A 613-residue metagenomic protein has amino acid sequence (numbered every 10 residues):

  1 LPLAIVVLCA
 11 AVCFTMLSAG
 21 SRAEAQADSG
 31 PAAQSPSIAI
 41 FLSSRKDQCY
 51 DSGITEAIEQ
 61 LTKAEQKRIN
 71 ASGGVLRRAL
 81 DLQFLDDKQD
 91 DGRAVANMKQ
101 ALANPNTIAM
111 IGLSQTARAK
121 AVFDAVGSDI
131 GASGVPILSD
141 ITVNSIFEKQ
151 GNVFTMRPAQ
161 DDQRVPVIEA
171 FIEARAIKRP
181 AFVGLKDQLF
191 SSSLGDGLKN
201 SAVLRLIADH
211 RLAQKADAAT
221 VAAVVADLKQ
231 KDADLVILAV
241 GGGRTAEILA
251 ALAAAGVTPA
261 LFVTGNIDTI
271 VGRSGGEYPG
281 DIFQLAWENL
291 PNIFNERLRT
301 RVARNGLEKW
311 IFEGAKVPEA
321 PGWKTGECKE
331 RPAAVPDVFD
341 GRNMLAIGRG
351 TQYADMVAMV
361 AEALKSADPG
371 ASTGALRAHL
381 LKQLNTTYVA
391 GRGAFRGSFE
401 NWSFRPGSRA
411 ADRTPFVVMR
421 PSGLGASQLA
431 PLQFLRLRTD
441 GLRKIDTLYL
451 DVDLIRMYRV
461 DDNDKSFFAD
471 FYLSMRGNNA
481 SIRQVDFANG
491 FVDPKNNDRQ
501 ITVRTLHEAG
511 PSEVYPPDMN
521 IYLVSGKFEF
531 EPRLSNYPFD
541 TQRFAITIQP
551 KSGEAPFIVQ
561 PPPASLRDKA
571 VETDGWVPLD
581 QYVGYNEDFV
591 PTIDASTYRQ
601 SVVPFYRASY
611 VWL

Functional and structural regions predicted by a protein language model:
A4-S18: Bacterial N-terminal signal peptides
G30-K63, L85-D91, D187-S191, L345-G350: Extracytoplasmic "Venus flytrap"
S52-G74, G197-N200: Short, polar/charged alpha-helical segment
G53-I58, S72-F147, L212-V221, R244-A246 (+1 more regions): Beta-alpha junction/loop-to-helix N-cap segments that form part of ligand/metal-binding clefts
T107-R211, A254-I293: Extracytoplasmic ligand/sensor domains, especially the bilobed periplasmic-binding protein
M156-P158, L204, A251-D355, D368-A371: Extracellular/periplasmic periplasmic-binding protein-like sensory domains
A202, L206, H210, Q383-R413 (+1 more regions): Soluble non-transmembrane domains of integral membrane proteins
P332-A354, A361-G423: Segments of small-molecule ligand-sensing domains
